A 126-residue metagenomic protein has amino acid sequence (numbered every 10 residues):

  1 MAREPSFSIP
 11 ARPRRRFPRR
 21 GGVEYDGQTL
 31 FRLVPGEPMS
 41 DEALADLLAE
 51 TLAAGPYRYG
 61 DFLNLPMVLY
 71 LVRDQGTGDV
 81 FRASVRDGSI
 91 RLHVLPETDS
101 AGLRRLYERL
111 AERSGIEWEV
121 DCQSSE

Functional and structural regions predicted by a protein language model:
R3-V68: Short Lys/Arg-enriched alpha/beta "domain-start" segment
R16-P18, Q75-T77, D121: Sparse, context-dependent recognition of short Cys/His-centered cofactor- or disulfide-binding micro-motifs
P38-A43, T77-F81, T98-R105: Short, surface-exposed beta-strand/loop "edge" segments at domain boundaries and coil↔beta transitions
A54-P96: Short, intrinsically disordered low-complexity segments
V85-E126: Ampiphathic alpha-helical segments that act as solvent-exposed interaction surfaces
